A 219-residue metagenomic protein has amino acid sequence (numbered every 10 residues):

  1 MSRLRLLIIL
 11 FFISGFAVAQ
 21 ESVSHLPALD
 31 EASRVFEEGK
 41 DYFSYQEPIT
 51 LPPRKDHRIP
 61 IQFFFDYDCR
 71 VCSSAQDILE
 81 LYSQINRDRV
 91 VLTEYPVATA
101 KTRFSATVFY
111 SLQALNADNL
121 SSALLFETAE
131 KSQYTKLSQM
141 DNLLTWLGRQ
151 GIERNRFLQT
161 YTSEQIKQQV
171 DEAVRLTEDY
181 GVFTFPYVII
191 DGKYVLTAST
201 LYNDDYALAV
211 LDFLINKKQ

Functional and structural regions predicted by a protein language model:
M1-L6: Bacterial N-terminal signal peptides that target proteins for export
L7-G15: Bacterial N-terminal signal peptides
I8, V97, A129-S132, W146 (+2 more regions): Generic anion/oxyanion-binding catalytic loop in active/binding sites
A17-K101, V174, Q219: Extracytoplasmic thiol/disulfide redox context detector
P52-K55, A98, E130, L143-W146 (+2 more regions): N-proximal short alpha-helices
R70-L144, F213: Structural alpha/beta surface segment adjacent to cysteine/selenocysteine redox centers across thiol/disulfide enzymes
I152-Q219: C-terminal cap of thioredoxin/glutaredoxin-like
